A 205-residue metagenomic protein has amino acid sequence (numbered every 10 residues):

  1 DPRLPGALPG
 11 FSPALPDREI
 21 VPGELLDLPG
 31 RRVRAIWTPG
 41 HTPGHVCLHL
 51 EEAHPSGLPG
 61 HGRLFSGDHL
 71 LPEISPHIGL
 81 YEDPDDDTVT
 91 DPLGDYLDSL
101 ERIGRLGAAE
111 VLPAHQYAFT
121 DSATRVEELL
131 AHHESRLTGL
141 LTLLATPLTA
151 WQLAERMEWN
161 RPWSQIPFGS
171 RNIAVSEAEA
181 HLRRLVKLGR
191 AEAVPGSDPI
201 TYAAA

Functional and structural regions predicted by a protein language model:
L4-A7, G189: Intrinsically disordered, low-complexity boundary segments flanking structured domains
G6-L15, L25, R32-L137: Metallo-beta-lactamase
E19-V21: Short acidic-hydrophobic, aromatic-tinged amphipathic segments that line or gate anion-handling sites
L28, L48-L50, A193, A204: Conserved hydrophobic "DFG−1" position in protein kinase catalytic cores
G139-A205: C-terminal regulatory/interaction regions
